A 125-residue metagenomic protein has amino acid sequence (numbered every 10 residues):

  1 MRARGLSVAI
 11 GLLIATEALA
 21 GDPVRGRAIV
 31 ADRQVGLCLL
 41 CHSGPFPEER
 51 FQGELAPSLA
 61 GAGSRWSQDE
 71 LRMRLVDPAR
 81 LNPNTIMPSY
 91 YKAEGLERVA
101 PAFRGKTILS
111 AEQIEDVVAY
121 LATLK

Functional and structural regions predicted by a protein language model:
M1-R2: N-terminal secretory signal peptides that target proteins for export/translocation
G5-E17: Bacterial N-terminal signal peptides
A15-R33, F46, P57: Electrostatic cytochrome c docking/interface patches
G26, Q34-P45, L71, V117 (+1 more regions): The canonical Cys-X-X-Cys-His
L39, A60, P88: Cys/His/Pro-rich metal-binding microdomains
C41-E48, S64, V76-D77, K92 (+1 more regions): Detector for the c-type heme attachment site
R50-A56: Short cysteine/histidine-rich zinc-coordinating motifs and their immediately flanking basic loops
R74, Y90-K125: C-terminal capping alpha-helices of c-type cytochrome domains
